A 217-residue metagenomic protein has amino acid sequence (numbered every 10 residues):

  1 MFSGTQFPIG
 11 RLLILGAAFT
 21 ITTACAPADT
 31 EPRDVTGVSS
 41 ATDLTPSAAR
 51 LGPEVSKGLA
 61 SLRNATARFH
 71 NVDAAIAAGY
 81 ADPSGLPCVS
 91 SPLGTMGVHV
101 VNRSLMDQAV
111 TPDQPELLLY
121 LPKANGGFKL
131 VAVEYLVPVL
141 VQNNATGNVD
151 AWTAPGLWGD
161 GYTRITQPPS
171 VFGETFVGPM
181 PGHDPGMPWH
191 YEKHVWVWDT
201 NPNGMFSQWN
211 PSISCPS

Functional and structural regions predicted by a protein language model:
M1-I9: N-terminal secretory signal peptides that target proteins for export/translocation
G10-L15: Sec-dependent signal peptide recognition, specifically the positively charged N-region followed immediately by
A18-F19, A81: Residue-level signal for mature regions of secreted extracellular proteins and peptides
I21-A24: C-terminal motif of bacterial Sec signal peptides marking the signal peptidase cleavage site
A26-D29: Bacterial signal peptide processing site
R33-S217: Primary mode marks residue(s) on the alpha4-beta5-alpha5 output face of response regulator receiver
